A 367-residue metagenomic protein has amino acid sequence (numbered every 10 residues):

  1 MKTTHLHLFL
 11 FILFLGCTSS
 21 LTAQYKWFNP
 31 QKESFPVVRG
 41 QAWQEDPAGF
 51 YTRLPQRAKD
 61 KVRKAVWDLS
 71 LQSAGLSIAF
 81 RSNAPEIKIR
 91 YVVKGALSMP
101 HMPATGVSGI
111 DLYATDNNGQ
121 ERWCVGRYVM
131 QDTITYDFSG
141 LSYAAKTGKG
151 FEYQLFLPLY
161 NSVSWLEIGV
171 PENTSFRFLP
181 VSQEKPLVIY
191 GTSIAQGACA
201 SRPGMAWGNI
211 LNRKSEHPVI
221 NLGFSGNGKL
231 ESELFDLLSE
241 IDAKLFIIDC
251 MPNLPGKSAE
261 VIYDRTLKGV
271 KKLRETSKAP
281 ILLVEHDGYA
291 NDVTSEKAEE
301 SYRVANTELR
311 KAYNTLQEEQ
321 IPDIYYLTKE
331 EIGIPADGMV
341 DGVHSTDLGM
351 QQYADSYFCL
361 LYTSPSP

Functional and structural regions predicted by a protein language model:
M1-Q24: Bacterial Sec-dependent N-terminal signal peptides
Q24-S70: Glycan-recognition and processing domains
R81-N83, H101-P103, D111, Y143-G228 (+1 more regions): Serine-esterase "nucleophile elbow" of acetyl-processing enzymes
P85-L97: A short beta-strand element within beta-rich, extracytoplasmic domains of secreted/secretory-pathway proteins
A96-E121, V125-V129: Membrane-embedded segments
C199, P203, L211, G228-K268 (+2 more regions): Oxyanion-hole/transition-state-stabilizing segment in secreted/luminal serine hydrolases and related acyltransferases
Y289-L327: Substrate-gating cap/lid alpha-helix
Y362-P367: Conserved small/polar residues in nucleotide/adenosyl-binding loops
